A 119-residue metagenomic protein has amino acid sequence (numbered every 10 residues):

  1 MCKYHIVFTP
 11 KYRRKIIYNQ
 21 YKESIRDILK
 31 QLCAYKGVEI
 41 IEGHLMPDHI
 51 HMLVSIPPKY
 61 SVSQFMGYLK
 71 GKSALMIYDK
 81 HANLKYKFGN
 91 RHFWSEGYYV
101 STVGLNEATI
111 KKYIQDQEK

Functional and structural regions predicted by a protein language model:
M1-K119: Charge-rich, low-complexity N-terminal segments
